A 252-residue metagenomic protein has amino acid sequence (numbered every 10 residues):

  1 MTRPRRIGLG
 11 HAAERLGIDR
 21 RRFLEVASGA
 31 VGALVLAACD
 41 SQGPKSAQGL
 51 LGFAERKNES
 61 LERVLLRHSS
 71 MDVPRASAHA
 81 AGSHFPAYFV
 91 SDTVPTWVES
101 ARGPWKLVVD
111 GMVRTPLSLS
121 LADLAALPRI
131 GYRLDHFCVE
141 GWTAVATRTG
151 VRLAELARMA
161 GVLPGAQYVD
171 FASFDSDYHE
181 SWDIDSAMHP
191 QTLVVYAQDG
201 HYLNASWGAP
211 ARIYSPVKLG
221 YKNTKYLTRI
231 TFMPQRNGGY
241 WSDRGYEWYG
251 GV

Functional and structural regions predicted by a protein language model:
M1-I18, G29-G32: N-terminal secretory signal peptides
L16-R22, A33-G52: N-terminal twin-arginine translocation
Q42-V252: Structured, non-membrane catalytic/scaffold regions adjacent to prosthetic-group chemistry
